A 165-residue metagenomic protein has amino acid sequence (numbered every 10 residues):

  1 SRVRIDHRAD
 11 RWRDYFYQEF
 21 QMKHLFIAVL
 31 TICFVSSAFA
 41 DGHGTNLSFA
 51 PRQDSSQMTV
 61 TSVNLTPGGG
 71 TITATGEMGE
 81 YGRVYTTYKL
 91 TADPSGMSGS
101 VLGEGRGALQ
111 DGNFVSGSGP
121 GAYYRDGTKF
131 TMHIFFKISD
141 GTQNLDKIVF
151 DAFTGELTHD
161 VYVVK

Functional and structural regions predicted by a protein language model:
S1-Q21: Short, Lys/Arg-enriched N-terminal segments with co-localized hydrophobic residues within the first ~10-30 amino acids
I27-A28, A38: Cleavable N-terminal signal peptides
A40-K165: Beta-strand-enriched cores of mature, soluble protein domains
